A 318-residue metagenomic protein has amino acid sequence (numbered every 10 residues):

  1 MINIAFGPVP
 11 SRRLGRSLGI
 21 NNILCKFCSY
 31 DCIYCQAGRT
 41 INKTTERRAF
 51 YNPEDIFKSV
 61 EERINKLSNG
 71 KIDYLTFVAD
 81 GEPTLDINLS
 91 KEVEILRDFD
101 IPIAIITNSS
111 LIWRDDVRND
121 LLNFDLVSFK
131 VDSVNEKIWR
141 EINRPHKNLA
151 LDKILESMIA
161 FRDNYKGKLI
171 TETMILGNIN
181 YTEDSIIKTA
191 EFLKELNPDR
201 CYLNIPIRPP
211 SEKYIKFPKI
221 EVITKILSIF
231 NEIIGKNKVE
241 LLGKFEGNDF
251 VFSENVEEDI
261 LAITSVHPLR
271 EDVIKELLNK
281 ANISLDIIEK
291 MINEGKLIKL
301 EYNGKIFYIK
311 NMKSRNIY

Functional and structural regions predicted by a protein language model:
R12-D55: Canonical Radical SAM [4Fe-4S] cluster-binding loop centered on the CxxxCxxC motif and its immediate flanking residues
L18, I103-I105, V127-F129, L169-T173 (+2 more regions): Hydrophobic faces of well-ordered beta-strands that scaffold small-molecule active sites in alpha/beta enzyme cores
E46-V60, P83-L126, V131-V134, H146-L149 (+2 more regions): Canonical radical SAM enzyme core domain
F124-E136, P198-I207: Non-cysteine beta-strand/loop elements that form the S-adenosyl-L-methionine
M158-T182, L203-I215, E246-D249: Conserved strand-turn element in the central/C-terminal portion of the radical SAM core barrel that lines
F252-K280: Short amphipathic alpha-helical interface segments
I292-N303: A short, conserved structural fragment
Y302-Y318: Short, cationic-aromatic polyanion-contact patches
